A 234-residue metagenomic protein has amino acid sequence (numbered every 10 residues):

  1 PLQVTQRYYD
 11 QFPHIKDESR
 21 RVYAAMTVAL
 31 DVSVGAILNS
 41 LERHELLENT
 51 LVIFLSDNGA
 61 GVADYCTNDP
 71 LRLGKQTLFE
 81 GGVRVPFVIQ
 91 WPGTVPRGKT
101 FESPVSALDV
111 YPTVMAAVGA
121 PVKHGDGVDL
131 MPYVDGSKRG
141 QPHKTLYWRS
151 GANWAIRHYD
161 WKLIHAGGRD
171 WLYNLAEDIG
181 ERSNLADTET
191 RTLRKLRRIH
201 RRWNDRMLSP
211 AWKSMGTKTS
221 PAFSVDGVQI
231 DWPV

Functional and structural regions predicted by a protein language model:
L2-R7, I15, N39-T94, S106 (+1 more regions): Histidine-centered active-site microenvironments of extracellular/periplasmic hydrolases and transferases
S19-A24, G74-K75, T94-V105, A117-K123 (+1 more regions): Active-site rim elements
R21, V28-V32, V105-P112, G125-V128 (+3 more regions): A structural signal for well-ordered alpha-helical segments within the folded catalytic domains of diverse enzymes
M26-L46: Active-site neighborhood of glycoside hydrolase catalytic domains
T27, V34, L51-S56, P86-V88 (+2 more regions): Beta-strand elements within well-structured catalytic alpha/beta cores of enzymes that handle phosphate/sulfate esters
L46-V52, R84-V85, Q141-H143, H158-W161 (+1 more regions): Loop/turn elements at helix/coil->beta-strand transitions in domains of secreted/extracellular proteins
L47-T50, R97-I156: Polar, surface-exposed loop/tail segments that function as active-site lids or cofactor/substrate-recognition elements
V110, Y159, G167-R169, E177-V234: Long, internal low-complexity/basic segments
